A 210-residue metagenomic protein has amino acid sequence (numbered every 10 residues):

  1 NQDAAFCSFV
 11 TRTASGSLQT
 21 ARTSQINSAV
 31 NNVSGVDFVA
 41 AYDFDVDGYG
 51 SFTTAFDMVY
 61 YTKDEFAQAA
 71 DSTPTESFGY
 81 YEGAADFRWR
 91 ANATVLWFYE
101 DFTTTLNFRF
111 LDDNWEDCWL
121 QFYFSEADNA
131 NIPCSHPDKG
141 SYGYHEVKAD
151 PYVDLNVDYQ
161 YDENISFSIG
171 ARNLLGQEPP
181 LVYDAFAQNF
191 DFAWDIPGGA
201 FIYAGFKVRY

Functional and structural regions predicted by a protein language model:
N1-L120: Gram-negative outer-membrane beta-barrel transporters
S34-F38, W89-A93, P151-V157, A200-F206: Hydrophobic, lipid-facing positions within transmembrane beta-strands of outer-membrane proteins
D57-V59, D150, R209: Outer-membrane beta-barrel porins/channels
T62-K63, F108-E126, D158-Y210: C-terminal beta-signal and adjacent terminal beta-strands/loops of Gram-negative outer-membrane beta-barrel proteins
G79-Y81, G143, Q188-A193: Peri-catalytic substrate-binding/gating loops that frame the active-site cleft of hydrolases
F108-F110, D117-D150: Generic long, charged, amphipathic alpha-helical segments
